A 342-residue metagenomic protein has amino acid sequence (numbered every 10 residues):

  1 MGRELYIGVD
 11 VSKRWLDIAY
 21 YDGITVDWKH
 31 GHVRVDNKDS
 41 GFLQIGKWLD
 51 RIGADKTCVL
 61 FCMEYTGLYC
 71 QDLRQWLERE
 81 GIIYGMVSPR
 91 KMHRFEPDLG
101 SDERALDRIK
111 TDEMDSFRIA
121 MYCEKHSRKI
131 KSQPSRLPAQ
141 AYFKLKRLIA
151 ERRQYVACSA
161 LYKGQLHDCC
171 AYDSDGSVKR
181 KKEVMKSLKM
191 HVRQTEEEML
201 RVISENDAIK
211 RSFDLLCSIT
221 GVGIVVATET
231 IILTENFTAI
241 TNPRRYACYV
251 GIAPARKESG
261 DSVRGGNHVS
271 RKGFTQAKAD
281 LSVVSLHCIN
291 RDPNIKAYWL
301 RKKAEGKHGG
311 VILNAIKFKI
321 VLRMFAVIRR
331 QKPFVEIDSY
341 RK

Functional and structural regions predicted by a protein language model:
M1-G23, I119: Gly/Thr-rich phosphate-binding beta-strand-loop-beta motif of the actin/hexokinase/Hsp70
K13, G67, K91, I232: Short, glycine/acidic-enriched loop or turn micro-motifs at the edges of active sites
T25-K56, L60: Nucleic-acid-processing active sites and adjacent nucleic-acid-binding tracks, predominantly divalent metal-dependent
C62-L73: Acidic, metal-coordinating catalytic cores used for nucleic-acid/nucleotide bond scission and strand-transfer chemistry
Q75, G85-L215: Long, charge-rich intrinsically disordered scaffolds of nucleic-acid metabolism proteins
I224, T230-E305, G309: Phosphate-backbone recognition surface of nucleic-acid-processing proteins
D261-S262, W299-K342: Low-complexity, acidic/Ser/Thr- and charged residue-rich accessory regions of DNA metabolism proteins
